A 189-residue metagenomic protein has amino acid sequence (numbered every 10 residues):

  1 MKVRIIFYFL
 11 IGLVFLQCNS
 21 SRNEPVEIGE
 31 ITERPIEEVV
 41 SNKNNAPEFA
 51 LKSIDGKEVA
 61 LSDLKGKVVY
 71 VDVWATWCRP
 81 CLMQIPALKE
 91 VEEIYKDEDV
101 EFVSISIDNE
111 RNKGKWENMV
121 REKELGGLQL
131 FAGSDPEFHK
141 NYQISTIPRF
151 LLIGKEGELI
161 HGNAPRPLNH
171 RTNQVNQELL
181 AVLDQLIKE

Functional and structural regions predicted by a protein language model:
M1-I28: Bacterial Sec-dependent N-terminal signal peptides
C18-E48, S62-K67, E110, N118: N-proximal helix/coil linker or "cap" segments that precede and/or mark the start of modular domains
F49-V69, I94: A short beta-strand-turn-helix
K52, E117-E156: Short, internal strand/loop/helix patches that form the active-site neighborhood or redox-interaction surface
K65-G66, V73-E90: Conserved redox-active cysteine motifs that mediate thiol-disulfide chemistry, especially di-cysteine Cys-X(1-2)-Cys
K65-K67, D97, L125, I144: Active-site acidic short loop of glycosyltransferases
M83-K123, S134-N141: Structural microenvironment flanking redox-active thiols in thiol-disulfide oxidoreductases
L152-E189: Thiol-/selenol-based redox modules, centered on thioredoxin-like and closely related oxidoreductase domains
